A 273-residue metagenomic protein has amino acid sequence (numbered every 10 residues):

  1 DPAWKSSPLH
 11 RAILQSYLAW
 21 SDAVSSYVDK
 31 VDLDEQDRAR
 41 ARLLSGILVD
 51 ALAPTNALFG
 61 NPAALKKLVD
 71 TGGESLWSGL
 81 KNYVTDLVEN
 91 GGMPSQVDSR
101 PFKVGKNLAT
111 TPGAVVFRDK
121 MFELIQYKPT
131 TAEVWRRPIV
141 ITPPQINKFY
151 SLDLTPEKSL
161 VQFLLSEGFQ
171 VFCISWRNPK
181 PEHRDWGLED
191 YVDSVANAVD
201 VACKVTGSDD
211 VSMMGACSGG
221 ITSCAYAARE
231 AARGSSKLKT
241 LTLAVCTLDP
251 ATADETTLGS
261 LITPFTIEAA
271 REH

Functional and structural regions predicted by a protein language model:
D1-H273: N-terminal cap/leader regions of alpha/beta-hydrolase-fold enzymes, predominantly small-molecule hydrolases
